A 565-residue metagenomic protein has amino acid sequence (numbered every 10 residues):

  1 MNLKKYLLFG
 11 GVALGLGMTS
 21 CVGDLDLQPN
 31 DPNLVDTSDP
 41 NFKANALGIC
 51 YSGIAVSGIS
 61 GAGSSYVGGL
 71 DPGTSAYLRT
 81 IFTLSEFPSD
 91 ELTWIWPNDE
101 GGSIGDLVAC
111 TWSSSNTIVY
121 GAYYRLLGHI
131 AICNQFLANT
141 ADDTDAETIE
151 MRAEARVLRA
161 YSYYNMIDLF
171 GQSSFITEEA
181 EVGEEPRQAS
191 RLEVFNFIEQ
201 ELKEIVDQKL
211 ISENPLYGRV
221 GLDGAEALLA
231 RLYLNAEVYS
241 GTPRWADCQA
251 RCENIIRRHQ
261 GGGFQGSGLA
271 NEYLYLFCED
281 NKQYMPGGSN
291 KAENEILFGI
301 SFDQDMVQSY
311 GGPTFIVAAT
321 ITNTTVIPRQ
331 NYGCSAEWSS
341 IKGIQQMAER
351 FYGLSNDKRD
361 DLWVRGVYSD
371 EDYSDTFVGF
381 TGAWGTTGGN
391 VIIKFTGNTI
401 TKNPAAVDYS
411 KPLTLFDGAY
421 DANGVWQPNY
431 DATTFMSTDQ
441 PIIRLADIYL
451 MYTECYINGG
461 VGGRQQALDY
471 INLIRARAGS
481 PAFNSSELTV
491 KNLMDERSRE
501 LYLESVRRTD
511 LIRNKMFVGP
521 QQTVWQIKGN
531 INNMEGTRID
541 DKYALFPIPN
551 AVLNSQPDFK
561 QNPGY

Functional and structural regions predicted by a protein language model:
S20-V22, L27, P40, L126-L127 (+6 more regions): Long, intrinsically disordered, low-complexity segments
C21-L78, V552-Y565: Membrane-proximal, proline-rich intrinsically disordered regions
P40-G48, S52-G58, L92-F170, E185-E193 (+5 more regions): Conserved, well-structured interaction surfaces
P97-S113, G121, Q346-R444: Flexible, polar/acidic helix-loop-strand segments at domain edges
R159, L229, A236, L445 (+2 more regions): Structural register within alpha-helical repeat arrays
I167-L169, S174, N235-G241, N458-V461: Short coil/turn linking the two alpha-helices of tandem helical-hairpin repeats
G263-I400: Extended ligand-binding clefts on enzyme/binding-domain cores
